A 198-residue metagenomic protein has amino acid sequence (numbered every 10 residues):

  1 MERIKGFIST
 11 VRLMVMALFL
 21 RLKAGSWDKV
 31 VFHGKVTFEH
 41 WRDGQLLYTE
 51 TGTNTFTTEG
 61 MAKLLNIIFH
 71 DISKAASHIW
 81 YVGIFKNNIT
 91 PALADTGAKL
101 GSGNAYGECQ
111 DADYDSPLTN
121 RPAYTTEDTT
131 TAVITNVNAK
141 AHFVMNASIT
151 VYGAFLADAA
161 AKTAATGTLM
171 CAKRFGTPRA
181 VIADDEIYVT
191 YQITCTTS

Functional and structural regions predicted by a protein language model:
M1-Y152, D158-S198: Small cysteine-rich, disulfide-bonded extracellular modules of the LU/uPAR three-finger superfamily and closely related
